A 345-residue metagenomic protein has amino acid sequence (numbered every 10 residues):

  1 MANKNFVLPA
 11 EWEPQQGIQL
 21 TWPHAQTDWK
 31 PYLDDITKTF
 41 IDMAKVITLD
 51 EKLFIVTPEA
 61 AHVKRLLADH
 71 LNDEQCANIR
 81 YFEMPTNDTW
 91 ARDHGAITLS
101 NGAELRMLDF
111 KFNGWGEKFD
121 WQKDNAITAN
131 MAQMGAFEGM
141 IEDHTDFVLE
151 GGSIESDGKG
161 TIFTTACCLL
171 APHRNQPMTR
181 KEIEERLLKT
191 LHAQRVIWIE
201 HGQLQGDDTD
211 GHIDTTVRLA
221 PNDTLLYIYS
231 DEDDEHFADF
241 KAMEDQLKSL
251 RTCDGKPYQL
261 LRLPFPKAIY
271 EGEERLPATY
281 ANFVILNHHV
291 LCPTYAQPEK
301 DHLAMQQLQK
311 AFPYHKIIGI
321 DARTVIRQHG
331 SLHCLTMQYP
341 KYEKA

Functional and structural regions predicted by a protein language model:
M1-A345: The feature marks the mature, well-folded catalytic cores of soluble enzymes
